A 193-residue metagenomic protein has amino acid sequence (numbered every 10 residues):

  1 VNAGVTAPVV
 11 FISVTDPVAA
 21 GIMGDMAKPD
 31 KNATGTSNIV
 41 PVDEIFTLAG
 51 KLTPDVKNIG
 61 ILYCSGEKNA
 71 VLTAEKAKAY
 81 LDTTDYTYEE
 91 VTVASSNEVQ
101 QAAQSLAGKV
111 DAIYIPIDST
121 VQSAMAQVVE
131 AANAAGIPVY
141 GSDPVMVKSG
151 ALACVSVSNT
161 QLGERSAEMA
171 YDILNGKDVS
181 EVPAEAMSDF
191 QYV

Functional and structural regions predicted by a protein language model:
V1-A3, V93-A151: Hydrophobic alpha-helical
A7-V18, G35-S37, P138-D143: Short beta-strand elements of ligand-binding domains
P17-K57, V157-K177: Hydrophobic alpha-helical segments within soluble ligand-binding/sensing domains
A20-A27, V99-Q101, V147-S156: Glycine-rich, charge-decorated loop segments at or immediately adjacent to ligand/cofactor-binding or catalytic sites
N32, G60, K78-S96: Short beta-strand elements in bilobed, periplasmic/extracellular small-molecule ligand-binding domains
T34-L81, P183-V193: An alpha-beta-alpha
T36-D43, Y63-T73, E90-V99, S119 (+2 more regions): Hinge/beta->alpha junction and helix N-cap segments in small-molecule ligand-binding domains
P144-Y192: Flexible loop/turn connectors
